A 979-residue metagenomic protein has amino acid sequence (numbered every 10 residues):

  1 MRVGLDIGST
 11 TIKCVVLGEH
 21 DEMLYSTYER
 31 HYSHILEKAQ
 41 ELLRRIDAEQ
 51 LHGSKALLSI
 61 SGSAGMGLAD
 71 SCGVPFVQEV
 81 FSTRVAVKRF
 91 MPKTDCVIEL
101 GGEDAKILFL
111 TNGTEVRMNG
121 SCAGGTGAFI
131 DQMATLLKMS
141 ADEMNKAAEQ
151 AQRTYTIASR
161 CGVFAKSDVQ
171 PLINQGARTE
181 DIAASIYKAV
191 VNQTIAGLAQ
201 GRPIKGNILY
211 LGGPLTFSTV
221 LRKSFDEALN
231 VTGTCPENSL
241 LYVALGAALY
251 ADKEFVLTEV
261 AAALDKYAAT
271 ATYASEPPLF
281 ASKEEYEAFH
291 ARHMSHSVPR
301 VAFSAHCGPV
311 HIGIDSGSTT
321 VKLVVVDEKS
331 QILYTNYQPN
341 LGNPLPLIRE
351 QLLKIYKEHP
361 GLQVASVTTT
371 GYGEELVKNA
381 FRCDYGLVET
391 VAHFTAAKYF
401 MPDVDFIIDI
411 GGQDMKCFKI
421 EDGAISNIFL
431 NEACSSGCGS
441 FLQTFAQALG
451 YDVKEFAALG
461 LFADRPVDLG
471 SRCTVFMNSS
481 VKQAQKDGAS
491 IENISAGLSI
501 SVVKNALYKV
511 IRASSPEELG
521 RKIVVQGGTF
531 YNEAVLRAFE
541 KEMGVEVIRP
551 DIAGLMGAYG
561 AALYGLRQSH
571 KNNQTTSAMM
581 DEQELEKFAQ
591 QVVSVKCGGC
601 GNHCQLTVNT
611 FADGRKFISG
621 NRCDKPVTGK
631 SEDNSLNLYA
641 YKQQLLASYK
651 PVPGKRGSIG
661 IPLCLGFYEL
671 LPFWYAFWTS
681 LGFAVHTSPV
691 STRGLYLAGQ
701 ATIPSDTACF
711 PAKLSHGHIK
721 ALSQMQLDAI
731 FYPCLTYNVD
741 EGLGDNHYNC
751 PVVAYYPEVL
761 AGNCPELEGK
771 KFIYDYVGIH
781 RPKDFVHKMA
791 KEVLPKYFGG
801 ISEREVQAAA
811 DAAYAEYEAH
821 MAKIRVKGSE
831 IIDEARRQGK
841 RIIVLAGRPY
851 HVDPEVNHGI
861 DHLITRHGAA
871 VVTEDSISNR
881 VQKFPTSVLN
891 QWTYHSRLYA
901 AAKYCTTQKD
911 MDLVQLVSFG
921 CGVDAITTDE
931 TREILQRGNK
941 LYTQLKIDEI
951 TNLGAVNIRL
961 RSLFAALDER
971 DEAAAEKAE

Functional and structural regions predicted by a protein language model:
M1-H20, T94-T111, R153, V301-L333 (+3 more regions): Gly/Thr-rich phosphate-binding beta-strand-loop-beta motif of the actin/hexokinase/Hsp70
G4-R45, E115-V116, G120, I314-K354 (+2 more regions): Short glycine-rich, Thr/Ser-proximal phosphate-binding strand/loop in the N-terminal lobe of ATP-dependent enzymes
H34-I35, N112-R153, L240-V243, L249-K253 (+9 more regions): Glycine-rich phosphate-binding loop plus the immediately following alpha-helix
A64, L198-A228, S239-V243, T370-G373 (+5 more regions): Glycine-rich phosphate-binding loops at beta-strand->alpha-helix junctions
F76-V80, D226-L245, D384-V391, E540-Y559 (+3 more regions): Conserved phosphate-binding/catalytic loops in two-lobed NTP-binding clefts
N119, A123-I130, C434-L442, L449 (+2 more regions): An N-terminal assembly and electron-transfer interface module characteristic of large anaerobic redox and radical
G127-Q132, E237-A271, T395, G439-T444 (+2 more regions): Glycine-rich phosphate-binding/hydrolytic loop that grips phosphoryl groups
A165-A196, S479-Y508: Adenine-nucleotide phosphate-binding core of ATP-dependent small-molecule kinases
